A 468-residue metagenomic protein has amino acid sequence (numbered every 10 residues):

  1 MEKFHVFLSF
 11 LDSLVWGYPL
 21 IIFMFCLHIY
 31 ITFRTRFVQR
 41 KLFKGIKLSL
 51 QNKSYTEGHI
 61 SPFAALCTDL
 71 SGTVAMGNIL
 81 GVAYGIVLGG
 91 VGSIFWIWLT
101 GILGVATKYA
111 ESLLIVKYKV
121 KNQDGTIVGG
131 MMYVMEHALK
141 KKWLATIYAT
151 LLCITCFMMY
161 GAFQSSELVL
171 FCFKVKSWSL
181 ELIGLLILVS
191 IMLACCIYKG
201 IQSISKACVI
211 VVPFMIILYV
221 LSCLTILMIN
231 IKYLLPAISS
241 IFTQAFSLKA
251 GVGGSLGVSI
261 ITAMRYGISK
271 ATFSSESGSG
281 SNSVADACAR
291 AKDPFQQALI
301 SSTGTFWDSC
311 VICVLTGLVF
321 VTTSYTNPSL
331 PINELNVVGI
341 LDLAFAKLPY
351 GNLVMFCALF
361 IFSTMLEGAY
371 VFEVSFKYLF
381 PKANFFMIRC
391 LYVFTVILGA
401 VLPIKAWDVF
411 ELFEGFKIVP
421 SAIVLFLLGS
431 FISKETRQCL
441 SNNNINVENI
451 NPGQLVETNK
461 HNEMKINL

Functional and structural regions predicted by a protein language model:
M1-M76, I86-S93, G104, M228 (+2 more regions): N-terminal alpha-helical transmembrane segments of multi-pass membrane transport and channel/translocase proteins
F23-Y30, R34-K47, S166-C172, L180-F242 (+3 more regions): Membrane-interface loop-to-helix entry segments
L27, I31-T32, T100-G125, M131-C196 (+1 more regions): Helix-loop-helix module between adjacent transmembrane segments
R34-Q39, G77-V82, V91, M158-V169 (+5 more regions): Transmembrane helix-loop junctions in multi-pass membrane proteins
F37-S61, Y84, G90, A106-L139 (+4 more regions): Flexible loop linkers connecting adjacent transmembrane helices in multi-pass alpha-helical membrane transporters
T56-L88, L114-M132, E136, G257-F306: Alpha-helical membrane segments and immediately flanking helix-loop junctions that form or couple to the substrate/ion
T56-P62, G90-W98, V134-A149, L180-E181 (+2 more regions): Membrane-interface alpha-helices at helix entry/exit sites of multi-pass transporters
Y109-Y118, L224-S240, L248, V252-S255 (+2 more regions): Extracellular/periplasmic helix-exit of transmembrane alpha-helices
